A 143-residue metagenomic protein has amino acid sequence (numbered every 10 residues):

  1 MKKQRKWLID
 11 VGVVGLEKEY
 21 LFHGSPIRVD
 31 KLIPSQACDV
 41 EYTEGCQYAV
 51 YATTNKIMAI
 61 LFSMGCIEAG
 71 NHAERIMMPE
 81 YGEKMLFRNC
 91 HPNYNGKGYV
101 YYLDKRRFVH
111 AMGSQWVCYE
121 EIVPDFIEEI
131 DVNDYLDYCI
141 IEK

Functional and structural regions predicted by a protein language model:
M1-E17, C46-Y48, F62-K143: Conserved NAD+-utilizing ADP-ribose enzyme module
V13-Y51, I57-A69: Glycine-rich loop/turn
